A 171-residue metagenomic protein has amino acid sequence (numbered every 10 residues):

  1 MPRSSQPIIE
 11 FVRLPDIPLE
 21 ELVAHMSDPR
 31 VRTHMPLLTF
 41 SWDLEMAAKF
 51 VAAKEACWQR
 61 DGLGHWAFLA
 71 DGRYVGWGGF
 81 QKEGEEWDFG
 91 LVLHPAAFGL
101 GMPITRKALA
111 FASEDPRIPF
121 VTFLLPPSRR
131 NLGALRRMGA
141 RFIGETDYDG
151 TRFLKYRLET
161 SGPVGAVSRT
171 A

Functional and structural regions predicted by a protein language model:
M1-T33, H65-A171: Acyl-donor (CoA/ACP) binding surface of acyl/acetyltransferases
L22-S27, A47-K54: Hydrophobic alpha-helical core bundles mediating ligand binding, dimerization, or RNAP-core interactions
R32-A52: Conserved GNAT-fold acetyl-CoA-binding loop/helix
F40, R60-L63, V121: Secondary-structure boundary/capping residues
A52-W66: A short helix-loop-beta-strand connector motif used in the catalytic cores of GNAT acetyltransferases and, in some
